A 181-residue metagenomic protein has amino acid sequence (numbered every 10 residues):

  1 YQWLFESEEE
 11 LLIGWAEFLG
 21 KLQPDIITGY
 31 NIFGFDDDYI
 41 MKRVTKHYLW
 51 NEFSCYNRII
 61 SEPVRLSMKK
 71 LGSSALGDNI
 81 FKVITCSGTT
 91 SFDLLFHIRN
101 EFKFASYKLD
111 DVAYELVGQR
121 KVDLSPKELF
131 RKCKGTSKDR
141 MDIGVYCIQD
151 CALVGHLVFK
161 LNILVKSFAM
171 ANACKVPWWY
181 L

Functional and structural regions predicted by a protein language model:
Y1-E17: Mobile, glycine- and charge-enriched loop segments and immediately flanking short secondary-structure elements within
Q2, Q23, D37, K46-C151: Active-site-proximal helix-loop-helix substrate-binding element of RNase H-like nuclease domains
S7-L11, K21, I32, D36 (+1 more regions): Short, glycine/acidic-rich beta->alpha junctions
G14, Y39, V112, L153-L157: Amphipathic alpha-helical segments that form well-ordered structural scaffolds and often line/cohere around active
A16-I40: Proline-aspartate-enriched helix->loop->beta-strand connector
K21-P24, T28, E101-F104, V122-D123 (+2 more regions): Intrinsically disordered or highly flexible coil/loop and linker segments, enriched in small and charged/polar residues
F130-L181: Common nucleic-acid-contacting/processivity interface regions adjacent to the catalytic cores of nucleic-acid enzymes
